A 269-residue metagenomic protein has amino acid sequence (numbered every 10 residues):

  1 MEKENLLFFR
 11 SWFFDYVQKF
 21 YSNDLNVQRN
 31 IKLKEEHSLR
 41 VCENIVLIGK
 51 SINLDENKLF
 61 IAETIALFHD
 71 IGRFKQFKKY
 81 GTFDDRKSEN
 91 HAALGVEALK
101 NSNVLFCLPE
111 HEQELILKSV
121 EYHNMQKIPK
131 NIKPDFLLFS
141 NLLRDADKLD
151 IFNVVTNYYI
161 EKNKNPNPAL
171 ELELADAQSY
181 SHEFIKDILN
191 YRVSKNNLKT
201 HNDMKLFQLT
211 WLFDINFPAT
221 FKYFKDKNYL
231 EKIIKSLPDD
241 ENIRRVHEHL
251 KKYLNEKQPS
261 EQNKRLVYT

Functional and structural regions predicted by a protein language model:
E2-L7, N30-L39, E43, L47-D55 (+3 more regions): Divalent metal-dependent phosphate-bond-processing catalytic cores, especially two-metal-ion Mg2+/Mn2+ enzymes that act
K3-N23, L67-G72: Short alpha-helical hairpin
F14-E43, F74-D85: Active-site flanking loop/helix segments enriched in acidic
H37, F60-E63, H91, G95 (+1 more regions): Catalytic-loop motifs flanking and including active-site residues across diverse enzymes
R40-I48, E89-N103: An active-site-proximal "capping" alpha-helix that borders the catalytic cofactor pocket
N53-T64, V104-E121, D135-L142: Acidic/histidine metal-binding catalytic segments
L59-D84, G95, L115-Q126: His-Asp-centered metal-binding catalytic motifs of divalent-metal-dependent phosphohydrolases/nucleases
K78-A93, E161-N165: Post-HEXXH active-site segment of zinc metalloproteases
